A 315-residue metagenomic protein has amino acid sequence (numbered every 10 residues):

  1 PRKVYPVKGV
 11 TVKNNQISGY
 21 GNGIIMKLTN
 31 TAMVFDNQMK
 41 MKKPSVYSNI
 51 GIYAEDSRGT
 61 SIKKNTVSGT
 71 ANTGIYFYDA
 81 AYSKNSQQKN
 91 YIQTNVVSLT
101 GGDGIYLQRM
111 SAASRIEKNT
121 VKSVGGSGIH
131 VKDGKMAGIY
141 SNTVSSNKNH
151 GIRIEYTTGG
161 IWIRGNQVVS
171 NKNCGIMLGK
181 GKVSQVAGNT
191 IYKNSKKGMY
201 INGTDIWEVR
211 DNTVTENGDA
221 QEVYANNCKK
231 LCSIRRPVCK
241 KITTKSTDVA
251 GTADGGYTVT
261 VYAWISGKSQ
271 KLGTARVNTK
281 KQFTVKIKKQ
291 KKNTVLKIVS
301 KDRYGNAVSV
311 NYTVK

Functional and structural regions predicted by a protein language model:
P1-V7, S18-K27, P44-S57, G69-Q88 (+6 more regions): Extracellular beta-strand/beta-solenoid scaffold signature
Y5, G9-V10, T31-M33, G59-T60 (+8 more regions): Solenoid scaffold repeats with emphasis on beta-solenoid/beta-helix
M26, A32, G59-T60, V67 (+10 more regions): Low-complexity, intrinsically disordered tandem-repeat tracts enriched in small residues
M41, D79, N90, A263-I265 (+1 more regions): Residue-level signal for short segments within beta-strands and strand-turn junctions of well-structured beta-sheet
M110, T157, K288-Q290: Hydrophobic loop/turn residues within beta-sheet-rich immunoglobulin-like superfamily modules
K182, A187-K193, N202-R235: Acidic, glycine- and Ser/Thr-rich low-complexity intrinsically disordered tracts in extracellular/secreted proteins
L231-K315: Ser/Thr-rich low-complexity repeats and stalk/linker segments
